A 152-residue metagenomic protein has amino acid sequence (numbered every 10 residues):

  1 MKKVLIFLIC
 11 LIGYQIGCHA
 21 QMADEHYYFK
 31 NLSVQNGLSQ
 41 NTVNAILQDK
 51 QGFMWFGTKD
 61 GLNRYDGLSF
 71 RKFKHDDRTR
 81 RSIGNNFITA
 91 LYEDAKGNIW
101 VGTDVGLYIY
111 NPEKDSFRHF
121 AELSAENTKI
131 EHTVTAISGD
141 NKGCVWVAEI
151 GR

Functional and structural regions predicted by a protein language model:
M1-R152: Carboxylate-rich, polar loop motifs that coordinate divalent cations or form catalytic acidic clusters
